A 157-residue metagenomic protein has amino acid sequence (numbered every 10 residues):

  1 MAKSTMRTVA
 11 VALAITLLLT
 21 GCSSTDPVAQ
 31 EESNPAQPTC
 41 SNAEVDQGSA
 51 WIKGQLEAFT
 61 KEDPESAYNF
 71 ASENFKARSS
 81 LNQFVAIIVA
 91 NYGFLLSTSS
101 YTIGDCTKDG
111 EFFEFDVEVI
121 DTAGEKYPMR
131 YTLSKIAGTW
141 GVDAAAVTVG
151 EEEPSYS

Functional and structural regions predicted by a protein language model:
M1-A10: Bacterial N-terminal signal peptides that target proteins for export
V11-I15: Hydrophobic helical h-region of N-terminal Sec-dependent signal peptides in bacterial secretory/periplasmic proteins
L18-G21: C-terminal motif of bacterial Sec signal peptides marking the signal peptidase cleavage site
S23-K61, N69: Short, low-complexity N-terminal intrinsically disordered segments enriched in polar/charged residues
C40, D46-A50, P64-E114: Short solvent-exposed beta->alpha transition segments
G54-A58, S80-F84, T132, V142: A generic structural signal for ordered secondary structure
D105-S157: Exposed beta-sheet edge and beta->alpha loop/turn motif
